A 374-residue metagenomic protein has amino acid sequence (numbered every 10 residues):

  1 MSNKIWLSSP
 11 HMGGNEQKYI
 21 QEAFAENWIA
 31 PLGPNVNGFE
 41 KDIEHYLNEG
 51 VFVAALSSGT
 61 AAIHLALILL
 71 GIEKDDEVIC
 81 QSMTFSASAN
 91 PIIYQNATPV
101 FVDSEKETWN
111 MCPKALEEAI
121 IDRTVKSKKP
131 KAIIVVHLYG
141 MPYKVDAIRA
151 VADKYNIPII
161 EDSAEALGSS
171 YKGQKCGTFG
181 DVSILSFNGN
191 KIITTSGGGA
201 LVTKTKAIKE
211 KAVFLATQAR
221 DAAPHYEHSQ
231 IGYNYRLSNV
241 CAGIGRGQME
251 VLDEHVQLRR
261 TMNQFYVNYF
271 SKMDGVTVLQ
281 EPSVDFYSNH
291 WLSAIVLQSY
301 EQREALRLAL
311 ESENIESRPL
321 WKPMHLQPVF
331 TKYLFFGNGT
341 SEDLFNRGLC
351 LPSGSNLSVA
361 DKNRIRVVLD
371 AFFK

Functional and structural regions predicted by a protein language model:
M1-A30, P352: N-terminal "arm"/small-domain region of PLP-dependent enzymes with the aminotransferase-like
L32-E77, P91-Y94, F101, V125 (+1 more regions): Phosphate-binding glycine-rich loop
P34-K41, E49-A54, K114, E118 (+7 more regions): PLP-dependent aminotransferase class I/II
S58, S104, G189, T217 (+1 more regions): Short, conserved catalytic or interaction motifs in soluble domains
V78-I79, I92, P99, I159 (+1 more regions): A short hydrophobic/small-residue beta-strand
Q81, T98-T108, R318: Short beta-strand->loop structural element characteristic of the AMP-binding/adenylate-forming
T84-A89: Conserved coil-to-alpha-helix start sites within the AMP-binding
E107-T195, A200-V202, A207: Active-site phosphate-binding strand-loop segment of PLP-dependent enzymes
